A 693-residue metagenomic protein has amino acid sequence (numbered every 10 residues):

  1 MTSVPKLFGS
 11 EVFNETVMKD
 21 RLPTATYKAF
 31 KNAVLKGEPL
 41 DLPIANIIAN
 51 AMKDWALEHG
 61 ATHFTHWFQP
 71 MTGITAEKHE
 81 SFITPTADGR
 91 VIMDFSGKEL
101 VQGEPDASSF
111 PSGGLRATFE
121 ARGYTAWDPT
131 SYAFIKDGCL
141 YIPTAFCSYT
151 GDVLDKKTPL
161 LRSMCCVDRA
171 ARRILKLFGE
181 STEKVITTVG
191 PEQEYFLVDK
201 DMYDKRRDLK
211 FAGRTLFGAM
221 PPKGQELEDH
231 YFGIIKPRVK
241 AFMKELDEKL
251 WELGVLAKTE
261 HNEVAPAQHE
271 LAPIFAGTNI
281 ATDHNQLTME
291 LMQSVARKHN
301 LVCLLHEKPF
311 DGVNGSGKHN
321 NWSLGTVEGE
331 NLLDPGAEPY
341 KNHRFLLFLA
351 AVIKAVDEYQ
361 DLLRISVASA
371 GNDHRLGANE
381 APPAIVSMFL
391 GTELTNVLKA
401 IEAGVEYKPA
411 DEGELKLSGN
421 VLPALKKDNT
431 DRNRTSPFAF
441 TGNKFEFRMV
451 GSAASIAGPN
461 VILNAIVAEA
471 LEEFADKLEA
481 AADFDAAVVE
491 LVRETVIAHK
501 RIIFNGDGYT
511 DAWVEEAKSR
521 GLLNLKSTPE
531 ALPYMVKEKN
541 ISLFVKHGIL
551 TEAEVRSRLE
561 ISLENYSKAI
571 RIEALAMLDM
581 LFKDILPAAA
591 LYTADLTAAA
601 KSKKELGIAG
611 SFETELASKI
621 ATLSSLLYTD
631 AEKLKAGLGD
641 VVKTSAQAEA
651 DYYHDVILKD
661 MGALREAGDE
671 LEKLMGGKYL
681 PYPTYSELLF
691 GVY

Functional and structural regions predicted by a protein language model:
M1, P5-T16, C165, R169 (+2 more regions): Flexible inter-domain linker/hinge segments
L7-E120: Active-site core of metal-dependent hydrolases
I44-I48, F68-P70, K98-E99, F146 (+4 more regions): Active-site-proximal loop/turn and secondary-structure-junction residues that shape catalytic pockets, frequently
A61, T65-Q69, H284-K298, L324 (+3 more regions): Hydrophobic/aromatic-rich, well-ordered segments within soluble, folded domains that form packed cores
G73-D88, S108, R206, G213 (+4 more regions): Short linear, low-complexity motifs centered on an aromatic residue
T84-T118, E228, A351-V352, A475-D483 (+2 more regions): Short, intrinsically disordered, low-complexity segments enriched in Ser/Thr and Pro
A121-L305, N314-G317, L324-S562: Glycine-rich, acidic/polar active-site loops that bind/position phosphate-bearing ligands
T495-Y693: C-terminal amphipathic alpha-helical interaction region
